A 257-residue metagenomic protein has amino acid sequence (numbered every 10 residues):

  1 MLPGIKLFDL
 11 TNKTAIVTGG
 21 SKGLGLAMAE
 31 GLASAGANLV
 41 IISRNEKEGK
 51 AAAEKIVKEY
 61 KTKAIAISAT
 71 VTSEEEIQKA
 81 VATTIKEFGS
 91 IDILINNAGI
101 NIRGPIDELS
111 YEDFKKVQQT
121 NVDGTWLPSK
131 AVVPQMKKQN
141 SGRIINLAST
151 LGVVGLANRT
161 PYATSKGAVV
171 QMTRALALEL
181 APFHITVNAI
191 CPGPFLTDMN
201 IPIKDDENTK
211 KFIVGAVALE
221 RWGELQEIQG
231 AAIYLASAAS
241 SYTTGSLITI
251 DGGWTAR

Functional and structural regions predicted by a protein language model:
L2-K6, V154, I233, T244-R257: Short C-terminal tail/terminal secondary-structure segment of NAD(P)H-dependent dehydrogenase/reductase domains
T14, S21-G23, N45: Conserved glycine-rich cofactor-binding loop
I95, A181, T186, T243-G245: Short, small/polar-rich loop/turn modules that mediate ligand/substrate recognition or access, typified
P105-I106, S110-Q118, I213: Substrate-binding pocket helix/loop in short-chain dehydrogenase/reductase
S129, S165, T173: Active-site helix of classical SDR
P134, L178-P182, S241: Alpha-helical segment proximal to the catalytic Tyr-Lys
S149: Residue(s) in the substrate-gating loop at a strand-loop-helix junction that position the organic substrate next
